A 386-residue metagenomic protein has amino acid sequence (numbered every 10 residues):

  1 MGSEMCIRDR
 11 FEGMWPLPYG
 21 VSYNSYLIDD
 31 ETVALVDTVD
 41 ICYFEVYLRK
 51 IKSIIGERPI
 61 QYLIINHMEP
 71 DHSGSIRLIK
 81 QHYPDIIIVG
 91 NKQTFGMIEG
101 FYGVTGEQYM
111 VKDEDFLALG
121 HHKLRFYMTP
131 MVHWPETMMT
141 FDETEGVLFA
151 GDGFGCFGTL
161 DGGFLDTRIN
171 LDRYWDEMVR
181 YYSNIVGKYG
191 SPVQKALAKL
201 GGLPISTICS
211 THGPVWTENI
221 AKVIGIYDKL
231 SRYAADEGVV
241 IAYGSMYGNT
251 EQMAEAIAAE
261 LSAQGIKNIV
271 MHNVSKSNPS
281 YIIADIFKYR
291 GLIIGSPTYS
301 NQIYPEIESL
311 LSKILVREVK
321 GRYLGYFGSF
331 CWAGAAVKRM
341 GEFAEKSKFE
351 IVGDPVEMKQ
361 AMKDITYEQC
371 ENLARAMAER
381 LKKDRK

Functional and structural regions predicted by a protein language model:
M1-I7: Short, small-residue-biased leader/transition segments that mark boundaries at the very start of proteins
S3, Y26-I28, L117-F149, F154: Core dinuclear metal-dependent hydrolase active-site scaffold
E31, C42-V89: Active-site metal-binding motif and surrounding structural segment of the metallo-beta-lactamase
T32-A34, Y62, E145-F149, T207 (+3 more regions): Structural motif
V36-T38, Q61-M68, I88-K92, L148-G151 (+1 more regions): Active-site neighborhood of phospho(di)ester-bond hydrolases with catalytic His/Asp-centered motifs
S75, S277-I282: Short acidic active-site motifs
V89-T137, P192-K195: Metallo-beta-lactamase
L160, F164, N170-I208, H212-V215 (+2 more regions): FMN-binding flavodoxin-like domain, especially the glycine-rich phosphate-binding loop
